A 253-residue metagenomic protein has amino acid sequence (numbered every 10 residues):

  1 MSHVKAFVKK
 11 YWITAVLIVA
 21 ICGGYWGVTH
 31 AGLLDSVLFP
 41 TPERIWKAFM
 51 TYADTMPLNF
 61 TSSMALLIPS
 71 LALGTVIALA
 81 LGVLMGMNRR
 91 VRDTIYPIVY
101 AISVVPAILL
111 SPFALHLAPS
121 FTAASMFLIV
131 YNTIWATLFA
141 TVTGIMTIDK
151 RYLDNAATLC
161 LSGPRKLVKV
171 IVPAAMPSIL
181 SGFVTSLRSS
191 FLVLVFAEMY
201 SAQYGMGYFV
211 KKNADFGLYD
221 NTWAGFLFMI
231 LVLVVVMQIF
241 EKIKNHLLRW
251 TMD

Functional and structural regions predicted by a protein language model:
M1-V19, Q238-D253: Transmembrane alpha-helical segments of polytopic membrane transport and secretion proteins
A6, H30-A72: Periplasmic/extracellular loop-to-transmembrane helix junction in inner-membrane transport proteins
P69-V99: Transmembrane-helix boundary motif in ABC transporter permease subunits
R89, M146, S181-V184, W223-D253: C-terminal transmembrane helix and the adjacent membrane-cytosol boundary/short C-terminal tail of inner/organellar
Y100-A136, T143-G144: Generic hydrophobic transmembrane alpha-helix motif, especially the helices
F127, Y131, G163-A197, F240: Transmembrane alpha-helices
I145-R151, N155-A175: Short helix-to-coil transition segments within interhelical loops that connect adjacent transmembrane helices
G182-L231, E241: Non-cytoplasmic
